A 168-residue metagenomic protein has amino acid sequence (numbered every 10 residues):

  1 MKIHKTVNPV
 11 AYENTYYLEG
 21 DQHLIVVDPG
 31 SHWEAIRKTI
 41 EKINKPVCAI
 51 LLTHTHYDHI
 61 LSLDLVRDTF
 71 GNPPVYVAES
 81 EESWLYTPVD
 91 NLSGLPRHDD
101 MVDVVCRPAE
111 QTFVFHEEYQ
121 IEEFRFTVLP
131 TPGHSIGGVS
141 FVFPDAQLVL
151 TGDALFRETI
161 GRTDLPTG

Functional and structural regions predicted by a protein language model:
M1-K42, S140-G152, E158: Conserved beta-strand hairpin/beta-sheet module of binuclear metal-dependent hydrolase folds, prominently
K5, V77, T112, V128-P130: Structural signal for conserved beta-strand scaffold positions within catalytic alpha/beta enzyme cores
Y12, H32-Q120: Active-site HxH/HxHxD metal-binding segment of metal-dependent hydrolases
E19, Q120-I121: Generic beta-strand structural signal
G20, P46, I50-L51, F70 (+2 more regions): Alpha-helical hydrophobic/aromatic positions enriched in membrane-embedded helices and signal peptides
L24, N91-G94, E118, R125-G168: Metallo-beta-lactamase
